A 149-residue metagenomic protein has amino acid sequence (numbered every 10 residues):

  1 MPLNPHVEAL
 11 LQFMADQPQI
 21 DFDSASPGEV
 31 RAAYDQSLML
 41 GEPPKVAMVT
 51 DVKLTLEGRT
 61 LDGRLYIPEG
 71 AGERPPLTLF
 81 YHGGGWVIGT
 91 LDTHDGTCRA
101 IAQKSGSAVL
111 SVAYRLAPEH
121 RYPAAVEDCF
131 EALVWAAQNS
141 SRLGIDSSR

Functional and structural regions predicted by a protein language model:
M1-D62: A glycine/proline-hinged amphipathic helix-loop "lid/cap" segment that gates access to hydrophobic ligand pockets
R59-L61, P68-T78: Proline/glycine-enriched tight loop/beta-turn segments at coil->beta junctions that connect or precede beta-strands
P75, H82-I88: Active-site glycine-rich loops that stabilize anionic/oxyanionic intermediates across multiple enzyme folds
T78-F80, V109: Hydrophobic beta-strand anchors of alpha/beta hydrolase catalytic cores
D92-V112: Short amphipathic alpha-helix adjacent to the substrate-entry channel of hydrolases
A113-A117: Short beta-to-alpha linker loops that shape the active-site pocket of alpha/beta-hydrolase fold enzymes
H120-V134, Q138: Active-site loop/oxyanion-hole signature of alpha/beta-hydrolase fold enzymes
A137-R149: Gly/Ser-rich "nucleophile elbow"/oxyanion-hole loop immediately N-terminal to the catalytic nucleophile in hydrolases
